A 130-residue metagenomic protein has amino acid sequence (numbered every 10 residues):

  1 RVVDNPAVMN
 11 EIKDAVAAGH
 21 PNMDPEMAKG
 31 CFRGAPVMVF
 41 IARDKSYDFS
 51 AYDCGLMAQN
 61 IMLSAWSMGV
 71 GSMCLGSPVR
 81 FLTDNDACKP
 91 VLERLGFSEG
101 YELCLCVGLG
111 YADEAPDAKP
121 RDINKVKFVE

Functional and structural regions predicted by a protein language model:
R1-E130: Acidic, surface-exposed loops and disordered segments
